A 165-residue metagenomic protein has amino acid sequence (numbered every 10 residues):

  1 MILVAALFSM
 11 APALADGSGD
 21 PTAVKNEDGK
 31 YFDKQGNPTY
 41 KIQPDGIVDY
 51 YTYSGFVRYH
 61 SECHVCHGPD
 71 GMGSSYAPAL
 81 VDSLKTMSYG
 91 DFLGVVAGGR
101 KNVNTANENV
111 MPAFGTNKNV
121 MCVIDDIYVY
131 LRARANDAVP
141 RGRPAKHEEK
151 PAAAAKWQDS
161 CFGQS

Functional and structural regions predicted by a protein language model:
M1-L3: Sec-dependent signal peptide recognition, specifically the positively charged N-region followed immediately by
M10-P12: N-terminal signal peptide c-region/cleavage motif recognized by signal peptidases
D16-T22, S74-V81, G99-D126, L131-P151: Axial heme c-ligation environment in periplasmic c-type cytochrome domains
G17-R58, S165: Electrostatic cytochrome c docking/interface patches
V48, T52, F56, K85 (+2 more regions): Solvent-exposed, acidic/flexible segments
Y53-H64, G73, M87-L93, P144-K146: Sequence context surrounding c-type heme c attachment/ligation sites in exported
Y59-P69, F92, V96, M111 (+1 more regions): The canonical Cys-X-X-Cys-His
E148-S165: Short, low-complexity, Pro/Ser/Thr/Gly-rich segments in the mature regions of secreted, periplasmic
